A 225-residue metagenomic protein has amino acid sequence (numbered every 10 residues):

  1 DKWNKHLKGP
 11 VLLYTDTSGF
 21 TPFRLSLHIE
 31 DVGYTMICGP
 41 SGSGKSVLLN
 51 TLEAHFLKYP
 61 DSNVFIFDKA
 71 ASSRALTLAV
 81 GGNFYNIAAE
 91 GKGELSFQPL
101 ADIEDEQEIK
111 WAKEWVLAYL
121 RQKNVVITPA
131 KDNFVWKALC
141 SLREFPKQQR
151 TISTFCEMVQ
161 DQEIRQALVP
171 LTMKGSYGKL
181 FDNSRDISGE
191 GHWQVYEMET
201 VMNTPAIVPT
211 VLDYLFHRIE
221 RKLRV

Functional and structural regions predicted by a protein language model:
D1-F23, A71-N83, I87-V225: P-loop NTPase motor domains
K8-I87: Glycine-rich phosphate-binding loop of nucleotide-binding enzymes
